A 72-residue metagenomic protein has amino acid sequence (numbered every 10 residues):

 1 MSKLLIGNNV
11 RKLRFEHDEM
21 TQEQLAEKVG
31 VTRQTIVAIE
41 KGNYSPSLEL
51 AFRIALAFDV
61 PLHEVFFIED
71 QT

Functional and structural regions predicted by a protein language model:
M1-H17: A short, Lys/Arg-rich alpha-helix, primarily the initiator
N8, E19-M20, P46-E49: Residue-level signal for the short linker/turn that defines the boundary of a DNA-recognition helix
N8-R11, G30, A38, L50: Short alpha-helical segments used as structural interaction elements across diverse proteins
F15-E16, E27, L56: Alpha-helical residues within the helix-turn-helix
E19-A38: Short alpha-helical DNA-recognition segment
T35-E49: Amphipathic, hydrophobic secondary-structure cores in small proteins
E49-E64: DNA major-groove recognition helix of helix-turn-helix/homeodomain DNA-binding modules
F67-T72: Short, charged recognition helix plus adjacent turn of helix-turn-helix-like nucleic-acid-binding domains
